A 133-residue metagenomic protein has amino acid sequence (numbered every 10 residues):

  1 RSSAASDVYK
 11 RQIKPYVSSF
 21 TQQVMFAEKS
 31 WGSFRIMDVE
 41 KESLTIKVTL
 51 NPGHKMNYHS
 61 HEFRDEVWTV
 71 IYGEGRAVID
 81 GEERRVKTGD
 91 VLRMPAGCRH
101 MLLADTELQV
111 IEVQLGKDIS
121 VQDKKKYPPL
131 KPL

Functional and structural regions predicted by a protein language model:
R1-Y9: Single conserved hydrophobic/aromatic residue that forms the stacking wall/gate of nucleotide- or nucleobase-binding
S6, L102-A104: Asparagine-centered strand-capping/turn motif at beta-strand->loop junctions
Q22-D65: A short glycine-rich, His/Asp/Glu-containing loop-to-beta-strand
F63-R76, D80: Glycine- and acidic-residue-biased ligand/ion/polar-headgroup-sensing regions
G81-R99: Short acidic-glycine-tyrosine-enriched beta hairpin
S120-L133: Acidic/histidine-enriched, glycine/proline-rich intrinsically disordered or flexible terminal extensions
